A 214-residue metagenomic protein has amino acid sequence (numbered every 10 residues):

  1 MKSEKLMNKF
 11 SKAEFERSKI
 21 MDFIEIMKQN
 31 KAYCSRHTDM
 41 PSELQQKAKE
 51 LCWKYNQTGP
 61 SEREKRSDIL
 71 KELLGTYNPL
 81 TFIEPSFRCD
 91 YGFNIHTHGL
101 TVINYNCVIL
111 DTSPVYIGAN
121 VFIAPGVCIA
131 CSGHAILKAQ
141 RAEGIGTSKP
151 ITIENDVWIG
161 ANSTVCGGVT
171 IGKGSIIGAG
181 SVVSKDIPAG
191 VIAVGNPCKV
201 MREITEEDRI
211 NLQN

Functional and structural regions predicted by a protein language model:
K2-P79, C198-R202, E206-N214: Terminal amphipathic alpha-helical/low-complexity segments used for targeting or macromolecular assembly
K31, A161, A179-S181, N196: Gly/Ser/Thr-rich helix-start
F87-T97, V102-T170, N196-C198, R202-N214: Flexible, glycine/small-residue-enriched loop-and-beta-strand segment within the central core of proteins
T152, W158, I176-G178, V182: A generic "structured core" feature
T170, S184-K185: Active-site/ligand-binding-proximal alpha/beta "capping" segment
P188-A189, V194-P197: Acidic, glycine-centered active-site loop in nucleotide-sugar glycosyltransferases
